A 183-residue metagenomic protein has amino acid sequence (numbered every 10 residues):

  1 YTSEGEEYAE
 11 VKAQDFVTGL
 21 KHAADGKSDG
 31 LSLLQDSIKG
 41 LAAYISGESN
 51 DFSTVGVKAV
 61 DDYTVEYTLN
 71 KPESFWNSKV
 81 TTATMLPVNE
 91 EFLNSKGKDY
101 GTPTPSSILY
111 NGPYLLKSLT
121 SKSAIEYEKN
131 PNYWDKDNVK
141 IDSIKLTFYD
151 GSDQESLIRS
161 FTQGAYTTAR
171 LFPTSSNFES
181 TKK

Functional and structural regions predicted by a protein language model:
Y1-A9, Q154-F161: Early extracytoplasmic/lumenal segment of secretory-pathway proteins
Y1-E7, S53-V55, I144-F148: Second-shell loop/turn segments in exported
T2-E4, N70, T174-K183: Short, intrinsically disordered, charge-balanced linker/junction segments flanking boundaries in proteins
E7-E91: Surface-exposed binding/hinge segments that line and control ligand-binding clefts or catalytic entry sites
V11-K12, A124, T174: A diffuse structural propensity rather than consistent per-protein peaks
N50-T54, D62-Y63, L69-V139, S143: Gly/Pro-rich hinge or "lid" segments in bacterial periplasmic/extracellular proteins
Y100-P105, N132-S180: Ligand-site clamp/hinge motif
